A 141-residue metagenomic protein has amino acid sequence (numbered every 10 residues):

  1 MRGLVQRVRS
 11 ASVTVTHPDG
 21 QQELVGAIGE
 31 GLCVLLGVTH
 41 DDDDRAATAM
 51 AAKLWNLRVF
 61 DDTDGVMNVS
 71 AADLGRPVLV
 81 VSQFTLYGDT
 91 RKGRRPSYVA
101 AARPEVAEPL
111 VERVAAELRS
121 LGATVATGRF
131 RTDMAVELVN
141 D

Functional and structural regions predicted by a protein language model:
M1-G93, P109-D141: N-terminal, polar/charged subdomain of small-to-medium soluble alpha/beta proteins
K92-R103: A charged helix-plus-loop insertion that forms the helical arch/lid used to bind and gate nucleic-acid substrates
V106: Conserved acidic
